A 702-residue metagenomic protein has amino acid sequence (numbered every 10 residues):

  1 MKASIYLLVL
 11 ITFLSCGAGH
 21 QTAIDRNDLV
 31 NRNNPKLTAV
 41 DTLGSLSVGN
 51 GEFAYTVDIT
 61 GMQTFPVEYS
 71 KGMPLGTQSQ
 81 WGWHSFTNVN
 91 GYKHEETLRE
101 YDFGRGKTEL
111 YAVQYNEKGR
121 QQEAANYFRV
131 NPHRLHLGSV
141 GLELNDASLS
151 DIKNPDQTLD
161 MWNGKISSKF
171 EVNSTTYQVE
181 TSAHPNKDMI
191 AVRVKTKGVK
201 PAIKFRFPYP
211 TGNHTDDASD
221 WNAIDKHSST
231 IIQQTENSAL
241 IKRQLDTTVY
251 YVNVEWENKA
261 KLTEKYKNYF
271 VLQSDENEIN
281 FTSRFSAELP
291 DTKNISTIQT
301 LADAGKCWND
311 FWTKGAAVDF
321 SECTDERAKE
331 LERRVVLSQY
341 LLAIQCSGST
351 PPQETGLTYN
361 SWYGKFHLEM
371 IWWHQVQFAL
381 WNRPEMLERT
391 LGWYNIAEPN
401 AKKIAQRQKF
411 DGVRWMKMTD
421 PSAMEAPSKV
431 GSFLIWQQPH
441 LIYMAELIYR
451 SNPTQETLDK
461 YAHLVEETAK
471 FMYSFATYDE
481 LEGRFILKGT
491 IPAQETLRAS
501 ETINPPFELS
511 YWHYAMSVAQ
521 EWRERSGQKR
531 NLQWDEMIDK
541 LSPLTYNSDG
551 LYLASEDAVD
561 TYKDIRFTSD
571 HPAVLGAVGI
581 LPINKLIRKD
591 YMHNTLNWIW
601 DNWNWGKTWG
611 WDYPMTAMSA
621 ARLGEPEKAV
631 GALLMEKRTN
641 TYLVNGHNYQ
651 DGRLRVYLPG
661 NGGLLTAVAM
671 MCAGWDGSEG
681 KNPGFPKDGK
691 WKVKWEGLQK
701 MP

Functional and structural regions predicted by a protein language model:
M1-A23: Bacterial Sec-dependent N-terminal signal peptides
G19-K365, P384, I396-N400: Acidic/polar, glycine-enriched structural segments that form the non-catalytic walls/loops of the carbohydrate-binding
S47, A54-V57, M386-R389, N395 (+5 more regions): Structural recognition of the beta-strand scaffold that forms the well-ordered cores of secreted hydrolase catalytic
Q63, E68, H367-N400, P421-M424 (+5 more regions): Active-site core of glycosidic bond-cleaving carbohydrate-active enzymes
Q122-D151, D156, E521, P659-K700: Catalytic cores of secreted or luminal carbohydrate-active enzymes
D319-A328, P351-G364, H374, E398 (+3 more regions): Primarily short, surface-exposed interaction patches in extracytoplasmic proteins
G348-S361, K402-K409, V413-K417, S474-P492 (+3 more regions): Glycine- and aromatic-rich loop/turn segments at beta-sheet edges
E467, F471-W522: Acidic/histidine-rich catalytic neighborhood
